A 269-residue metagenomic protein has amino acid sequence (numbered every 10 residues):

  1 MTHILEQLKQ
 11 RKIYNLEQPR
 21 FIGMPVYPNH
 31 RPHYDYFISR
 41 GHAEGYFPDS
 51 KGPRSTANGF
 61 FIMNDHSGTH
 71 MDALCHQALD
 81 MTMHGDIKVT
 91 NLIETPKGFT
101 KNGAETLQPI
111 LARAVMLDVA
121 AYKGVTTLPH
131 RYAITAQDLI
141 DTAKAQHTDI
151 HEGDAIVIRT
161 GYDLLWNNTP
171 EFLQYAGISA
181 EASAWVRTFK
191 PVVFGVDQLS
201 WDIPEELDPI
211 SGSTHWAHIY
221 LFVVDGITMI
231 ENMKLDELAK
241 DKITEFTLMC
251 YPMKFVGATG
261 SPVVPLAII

Functional and structural regions predicted by a protein language model:
M1-I269: Active-/binding-site microenvironments in catalytic and ligand-binding cores
